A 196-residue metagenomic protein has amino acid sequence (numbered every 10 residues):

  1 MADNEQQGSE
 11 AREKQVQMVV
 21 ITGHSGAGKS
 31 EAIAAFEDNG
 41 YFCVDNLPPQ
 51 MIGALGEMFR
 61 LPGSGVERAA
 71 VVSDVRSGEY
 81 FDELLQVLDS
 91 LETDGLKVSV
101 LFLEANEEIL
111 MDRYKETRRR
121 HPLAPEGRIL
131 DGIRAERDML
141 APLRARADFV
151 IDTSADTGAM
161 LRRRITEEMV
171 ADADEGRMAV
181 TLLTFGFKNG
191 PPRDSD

Functional and structural regions predicted by a protein language model:
A2-E5, E10, D131-D196: C-terminal accessory "lid"/substrate-recognition subdomains
I21: Hydrophobic anchor at the beta1->P-loop junction of P-loop NTPases
H24: P-loop (Walker A) phosphate-binding loop of NTP-binding proteins
G28: Conserved glycine(s) of the Walker
A32-I33: Post-Walker A alpha-helix
E37-D89: Conserved nucleotide-sensing/catalytic segment adjacent to the nucleotide-binding pocket in NTP-handling enzymes
E79-D82, E107-Y114, P122, L140 (+2 more regions): Switch/connector loops and helix/strand junctions flanking conserved nucleotide-binding motifs in nucleotide-processing
D94-R118, G127, I151-D152: Conserved phosphate-donor/acceptor-positioning beta-strand/loop module used by diverse small-molecule
